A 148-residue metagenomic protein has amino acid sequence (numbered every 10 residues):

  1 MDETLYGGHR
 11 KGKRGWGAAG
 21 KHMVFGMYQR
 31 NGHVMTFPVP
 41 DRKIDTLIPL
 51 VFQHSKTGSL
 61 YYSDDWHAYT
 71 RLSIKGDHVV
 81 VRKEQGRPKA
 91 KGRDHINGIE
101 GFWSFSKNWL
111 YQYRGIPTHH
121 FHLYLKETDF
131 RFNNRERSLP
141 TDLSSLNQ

Functional and structural regions predicted by a protein language model:
M1-Q148: Residue-level recognition of single "structural anchor" positions that define or cap local secondary structure
